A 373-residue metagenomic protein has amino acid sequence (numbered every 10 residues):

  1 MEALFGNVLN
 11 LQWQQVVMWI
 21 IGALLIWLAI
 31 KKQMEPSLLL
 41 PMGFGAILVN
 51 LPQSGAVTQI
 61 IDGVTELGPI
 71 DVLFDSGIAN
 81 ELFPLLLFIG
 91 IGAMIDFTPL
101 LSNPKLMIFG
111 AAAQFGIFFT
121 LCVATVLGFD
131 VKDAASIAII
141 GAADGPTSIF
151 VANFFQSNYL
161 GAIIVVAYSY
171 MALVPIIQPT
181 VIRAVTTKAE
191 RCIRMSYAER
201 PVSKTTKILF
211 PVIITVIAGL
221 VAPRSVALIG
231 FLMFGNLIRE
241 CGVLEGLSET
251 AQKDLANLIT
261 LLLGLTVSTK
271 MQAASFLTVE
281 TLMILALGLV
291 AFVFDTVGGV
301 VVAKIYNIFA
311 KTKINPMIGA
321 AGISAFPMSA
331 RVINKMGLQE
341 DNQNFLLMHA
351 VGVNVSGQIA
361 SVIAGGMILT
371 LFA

Functional and structural regions predicted by a protein language model:
M1-L11, V16, D62-G63, L67 (+3 more regions): Intrinsically disordered, low-complexity non-transmembrane regions of multi-pass membrane transporters
M1-T65: N-terminal alpha-helical transmembrane segments of multi-pass membrane transport and channel/translocase proteins
N7-M18, D71-L87, K132-G141, Y168 (+3 more regions): Structural signature of hydrophobic alpha-helical transmembrane segments
D75, A79-N80, I91-M94, F109-F119 (+5 more regions): Alpha-helical membrane segments and immediately flanking helix-loop junctions that form or couple to the substrate/ion
F97-L121, Q272-G299, A350, N354: Entry/N-cap segments of selected transmembrane alpha helices and their immediately preceding amphipathic helices
N158-I176, L287-V293, I318: Alpha-helical transmembrane segments
V166-V243: Membrane-embedded hairpin module used as a gating/binding unit in multi-pass transport and secretion proteins
I214-V302: Transmembrane helical segments that form the transport core of multi-pass membrane transport proteins
